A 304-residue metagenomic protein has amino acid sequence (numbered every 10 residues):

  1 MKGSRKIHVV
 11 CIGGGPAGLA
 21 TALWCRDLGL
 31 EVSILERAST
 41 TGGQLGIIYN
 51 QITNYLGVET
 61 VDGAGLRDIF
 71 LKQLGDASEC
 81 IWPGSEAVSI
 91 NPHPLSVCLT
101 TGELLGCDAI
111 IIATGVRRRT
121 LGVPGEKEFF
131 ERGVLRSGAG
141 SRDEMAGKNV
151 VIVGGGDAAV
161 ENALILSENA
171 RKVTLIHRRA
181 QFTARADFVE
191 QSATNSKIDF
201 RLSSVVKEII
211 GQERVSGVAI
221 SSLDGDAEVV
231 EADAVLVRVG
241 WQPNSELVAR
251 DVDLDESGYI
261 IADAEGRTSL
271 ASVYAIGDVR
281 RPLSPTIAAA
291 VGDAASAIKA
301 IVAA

Functional and structural regions predicted by a protein language model:
M1, V116-N169, I261-D263: Glycine-rich dinucleotide-binding loop and its adjacent helix/turn
K6-H8, G84, A146-K148, S203 (+1 more regions): Phosphate-coordination loops involved in phosphoryl transfer and adenosine-cofactor binding
I7-A77, V160-R185, D255: Beta1-alpha1 glycine-rich phosphate/pyrophosphate-binding loop at the start of Rossmann-like nucleotide-binding domains
H8, D108, K148, S216 (+1 more regions): Conserved acidic residues
G13-G18, G115, G154, G277: Conserved phosphate-binding and hydrolysis motifs of nucleotide-dependent enzymes
D68, L74-L99, L104-L105, E168-A264: A Rossmann-like FAD-binding core segment of flavoenzymes
G122, E128-E144, R238-A289, D293-A303: FAD-site-proximal beta/loop scaffold in flavoenzymes
